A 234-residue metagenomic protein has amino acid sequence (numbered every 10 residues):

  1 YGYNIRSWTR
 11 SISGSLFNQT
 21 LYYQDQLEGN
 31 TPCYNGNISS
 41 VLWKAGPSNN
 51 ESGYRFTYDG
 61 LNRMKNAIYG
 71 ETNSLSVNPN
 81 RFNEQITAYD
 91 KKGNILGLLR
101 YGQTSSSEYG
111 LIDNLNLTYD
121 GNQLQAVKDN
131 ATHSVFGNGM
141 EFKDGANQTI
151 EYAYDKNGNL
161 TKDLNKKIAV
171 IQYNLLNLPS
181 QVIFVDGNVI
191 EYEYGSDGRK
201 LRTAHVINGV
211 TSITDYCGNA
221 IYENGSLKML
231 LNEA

Functional and structural regions predicted by a protein language model:
Y1, I5, S11-L16, S40-P47 (+9 more regions): Beta-turn initiation residues at beta-strand->coil junctions
Y1-Y3, E28-G29, E84-I86, I95-G97: Buried hydrophobic residues that stabilize the cores of well-folded domains
I5-G14, K91-Y119, Q172-A234: Short secondary-structure transition motifs
Q19-S52, Y58, T118-K166, V210-A234: Short, ordered secondary-structure scaffold segments
N50-S52, F82, I112: Short, surface-exposed coil-to-beta transition loops
N66, R81-E84, K91, Q181: Extracellular/surface-associated beta-sandwich interaction domains
S74-F82: Short glycine-/Asp-/Thr-/Trp-enriched loop segments that recur within the blades of beta-propeller repeat domains
